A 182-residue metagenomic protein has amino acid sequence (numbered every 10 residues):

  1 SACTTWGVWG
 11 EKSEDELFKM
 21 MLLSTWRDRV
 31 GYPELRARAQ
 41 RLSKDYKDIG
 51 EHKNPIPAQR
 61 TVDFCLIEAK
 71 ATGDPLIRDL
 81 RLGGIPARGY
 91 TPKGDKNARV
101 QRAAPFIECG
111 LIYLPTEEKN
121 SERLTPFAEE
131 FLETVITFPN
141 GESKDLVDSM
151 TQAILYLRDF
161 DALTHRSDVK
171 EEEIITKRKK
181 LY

Functional and structural regions predicted by a protein language model:
S1-Y90, E118-Y182: RNase H-like, metal-dependent nuclease domains and their acidic two-metal-ion catalytic environment used
G84-F106: Conserved beta-strand -> loop -> alpha-helix junction used to position metal-binding or nucleic-acid-contacting
R99-G110, E129-I136: Short, surface-exposed amphipathic charged segments that create phosphate/polyanion-binding patches used for binding
G110-L111, D161: Short glycine-centered helix-capping/turn motifs at secondary-structure transition points
Y113-T116: Short acidic-hydrophobic, aromatic-tinged amphipathic segments that line or gate anion-handling sites
